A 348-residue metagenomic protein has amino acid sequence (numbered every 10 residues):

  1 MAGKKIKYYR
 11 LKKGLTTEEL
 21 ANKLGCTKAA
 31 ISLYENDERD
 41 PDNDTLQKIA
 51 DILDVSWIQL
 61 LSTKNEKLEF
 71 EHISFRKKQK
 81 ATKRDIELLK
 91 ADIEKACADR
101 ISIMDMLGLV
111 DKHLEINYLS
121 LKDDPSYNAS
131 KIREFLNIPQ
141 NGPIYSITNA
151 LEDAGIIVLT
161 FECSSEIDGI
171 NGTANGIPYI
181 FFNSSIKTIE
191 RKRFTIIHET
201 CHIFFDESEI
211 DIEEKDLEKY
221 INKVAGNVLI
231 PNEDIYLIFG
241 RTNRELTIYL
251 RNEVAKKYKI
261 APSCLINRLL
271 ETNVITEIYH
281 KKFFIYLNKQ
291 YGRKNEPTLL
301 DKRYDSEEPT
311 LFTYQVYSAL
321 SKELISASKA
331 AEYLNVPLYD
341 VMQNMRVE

Functional and structural regions predicted by a protein language model:
M1-E348: Active-site hotspot residues in diverse enzymes, especially metal/ion-binding acidic/histidine motifs
